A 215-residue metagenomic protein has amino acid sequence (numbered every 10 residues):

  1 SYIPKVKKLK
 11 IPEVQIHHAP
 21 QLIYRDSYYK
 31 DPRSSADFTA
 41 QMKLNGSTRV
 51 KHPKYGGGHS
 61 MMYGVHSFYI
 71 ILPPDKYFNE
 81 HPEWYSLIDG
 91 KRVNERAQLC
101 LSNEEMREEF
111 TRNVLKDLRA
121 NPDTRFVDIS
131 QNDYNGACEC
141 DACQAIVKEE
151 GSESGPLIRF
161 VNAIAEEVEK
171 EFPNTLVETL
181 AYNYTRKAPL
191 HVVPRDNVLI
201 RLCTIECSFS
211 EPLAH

Functional and structural regions predicted by a protein language model:
S1-N162, E166-P173, A181, L199-C203: Feature activates predominantly on carbohydrate-active enzymes
L118-P122, L190-R195, H215: Acidic (Asp/Glu)-rich catalytic clusters
C138-C143, P189-V193, P212-L213: Short acidic, glycine/serine/threonine-rich loops at helix termini
E149-E150, F209-E211: A short, structure-level motif marking secondary-structure boundaries and short turns
E178-F209: Substrate-binding cleft/loops of secretory-pathway carbohydrate-active enzymes
